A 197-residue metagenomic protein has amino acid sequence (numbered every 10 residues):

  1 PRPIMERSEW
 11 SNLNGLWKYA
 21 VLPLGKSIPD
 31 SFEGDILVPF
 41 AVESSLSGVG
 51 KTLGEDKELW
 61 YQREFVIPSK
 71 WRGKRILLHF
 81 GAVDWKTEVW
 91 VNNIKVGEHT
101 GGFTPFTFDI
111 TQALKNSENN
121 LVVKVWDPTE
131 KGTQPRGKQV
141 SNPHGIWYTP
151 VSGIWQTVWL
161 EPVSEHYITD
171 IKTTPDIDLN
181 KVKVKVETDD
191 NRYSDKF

Functional and structural regions predicted by a protein language model:
P1-W10: N-terminal pre-domain segments of enzymes
P3-I4, K18-L24, K51-I168, N191: Accessory beta-strand-rich segments of carbohydrate-active enzymes
N12-G15, V83, Y193-K196: A short, compositionally biased
L13-V38: Predominantly extracellular/luminal regions of secreted and cell-surface proteins, especially disulfide-bonded
K26-P29, T133-Q134, D195-F197: Beta-strand acidic-aromatic groove motif in beta-rich domains, primarily in extracellular
F32-S45, K51: Aromatic- and Gly/Pro-rich amphipathic surface segment
V91, N180-F197: Beta-strand-rich binding/interaction modules
I171-I177: Short beta-strand segments of immunoglobulin-like
